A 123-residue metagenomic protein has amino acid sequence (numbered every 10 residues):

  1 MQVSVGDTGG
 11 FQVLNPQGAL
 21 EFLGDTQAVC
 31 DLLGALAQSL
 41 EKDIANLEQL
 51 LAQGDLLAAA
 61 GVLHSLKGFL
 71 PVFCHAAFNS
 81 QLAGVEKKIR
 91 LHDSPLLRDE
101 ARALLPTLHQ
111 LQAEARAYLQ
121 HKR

Functional and structural regions predicted by a protein language model:
M1-G61, S65-K67, P71-R123: Two-component system phosphorelay core
